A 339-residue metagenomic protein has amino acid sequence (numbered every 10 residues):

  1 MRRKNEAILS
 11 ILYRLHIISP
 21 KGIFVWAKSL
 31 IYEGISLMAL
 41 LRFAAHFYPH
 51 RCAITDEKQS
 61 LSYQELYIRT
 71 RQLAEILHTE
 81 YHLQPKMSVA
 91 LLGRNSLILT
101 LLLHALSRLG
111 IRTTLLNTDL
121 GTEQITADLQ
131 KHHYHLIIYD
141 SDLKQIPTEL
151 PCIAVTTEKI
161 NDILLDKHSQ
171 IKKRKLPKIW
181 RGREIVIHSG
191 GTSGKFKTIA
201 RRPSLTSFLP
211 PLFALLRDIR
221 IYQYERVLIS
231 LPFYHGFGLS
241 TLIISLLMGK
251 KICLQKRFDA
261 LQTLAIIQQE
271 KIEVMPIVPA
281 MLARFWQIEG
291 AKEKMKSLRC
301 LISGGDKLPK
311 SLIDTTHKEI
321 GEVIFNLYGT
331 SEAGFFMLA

Functional and structural regions predicted by a protein language model:
M1-L61, E65-E80, R174-P177: N-lobe entry segment of adenylate-forming
R2-L9, H104, R108-I179: Structural core segment of the AMP-binding/adenylate-forming
E33-G34, Q59, A74-D119: Conserved AMP-binding/adenylate-forming
S62-Y63, E184-P210: Conserved AMP-binding A3 loop
R69-L73, I199-Y222: Conserved structural elements of the adenylate-forming
D166-H188, K195, R220-R226: Conserved pre-ATP/AMP-binding loop-to-beta segment of ANL
L209-R226, Y234-V274: Conserved AMP-binding/adenylation subdomain of ANL enzymes
V274-P276, I288-A339: Gly/Ser/Thr-rich phosphate-binding loop
